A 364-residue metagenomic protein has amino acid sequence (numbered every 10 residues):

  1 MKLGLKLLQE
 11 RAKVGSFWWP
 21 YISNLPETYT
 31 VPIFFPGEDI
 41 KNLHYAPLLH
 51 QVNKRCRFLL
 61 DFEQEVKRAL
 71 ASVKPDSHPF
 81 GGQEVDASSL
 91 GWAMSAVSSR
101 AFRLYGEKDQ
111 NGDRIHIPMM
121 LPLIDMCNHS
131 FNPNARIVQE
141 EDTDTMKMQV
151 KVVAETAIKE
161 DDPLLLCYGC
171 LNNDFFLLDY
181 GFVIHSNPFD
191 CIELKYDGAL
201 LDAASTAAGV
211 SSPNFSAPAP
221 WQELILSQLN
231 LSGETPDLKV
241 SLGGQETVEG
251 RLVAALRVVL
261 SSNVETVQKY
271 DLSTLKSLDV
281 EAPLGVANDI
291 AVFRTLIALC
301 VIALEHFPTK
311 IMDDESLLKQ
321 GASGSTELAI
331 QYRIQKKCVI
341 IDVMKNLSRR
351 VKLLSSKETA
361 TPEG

Functional and structural regions predicted by a protein language model:
M1, Q9-G364: Long, positively charged leader/targeting segments at protein N-termini
